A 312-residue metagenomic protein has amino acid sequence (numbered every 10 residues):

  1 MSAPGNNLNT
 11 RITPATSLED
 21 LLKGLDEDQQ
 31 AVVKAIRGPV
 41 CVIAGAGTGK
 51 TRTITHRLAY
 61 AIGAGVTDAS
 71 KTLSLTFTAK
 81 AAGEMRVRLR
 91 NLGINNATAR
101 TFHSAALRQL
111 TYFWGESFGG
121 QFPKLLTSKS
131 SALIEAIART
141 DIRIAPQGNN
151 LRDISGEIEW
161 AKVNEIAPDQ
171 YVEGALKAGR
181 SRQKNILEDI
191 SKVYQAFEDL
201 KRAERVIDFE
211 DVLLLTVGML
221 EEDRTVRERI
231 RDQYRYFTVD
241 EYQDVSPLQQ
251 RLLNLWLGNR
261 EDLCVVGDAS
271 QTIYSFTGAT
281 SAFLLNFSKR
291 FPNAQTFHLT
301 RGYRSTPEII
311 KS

Functional and structural regions predicted by a protein language model:
M1-G119, E228, A282, I310-K311: P-loop NTPase Walker
S17-K34, G38-I43, L73, A81-A82 (+3 more regions): Conserved helicase NTPase motor core
A69, F102, P168-D169, F209 (+1 more regions): Structural motif detector for alpha-helix initiation sites
R86-R88, T111, E135, Q250-R251 (+1 more regions): Short amphipathic alpha-helical segments
R90-L92, N286-P292: Short, conserved catalytic or adaptor-binding loops enriched in Gly and charged residues
S104-L107, S155, A294-Q295: N-terminal helical cap/lid subdomain that shapes the substrate entry/recognition surface in HAD-like hydrolases
E116-I207, Y234, T296-H298, G302-Y303: ATP-hydrolysis module of ASCE/P-loop NTPase motor domains, specifically the Walker B Asp-Glu catalytic pair
I158, V266, I309: A residue-level signal for conserved active-site and pocket-lining positions in enzyme catalytic cores
